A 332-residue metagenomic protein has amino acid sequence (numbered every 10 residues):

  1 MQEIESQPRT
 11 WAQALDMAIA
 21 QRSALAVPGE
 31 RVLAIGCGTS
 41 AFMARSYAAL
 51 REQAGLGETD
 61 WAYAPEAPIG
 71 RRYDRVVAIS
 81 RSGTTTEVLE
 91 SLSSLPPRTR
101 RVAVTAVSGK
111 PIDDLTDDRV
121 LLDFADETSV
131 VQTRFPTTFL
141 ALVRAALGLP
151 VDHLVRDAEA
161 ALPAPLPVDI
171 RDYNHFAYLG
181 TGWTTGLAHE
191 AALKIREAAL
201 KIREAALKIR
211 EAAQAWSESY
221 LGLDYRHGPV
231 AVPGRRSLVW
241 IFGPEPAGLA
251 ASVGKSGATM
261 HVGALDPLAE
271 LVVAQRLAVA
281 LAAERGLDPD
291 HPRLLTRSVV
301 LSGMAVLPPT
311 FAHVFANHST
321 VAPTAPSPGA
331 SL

Functional and structural regions predicted by a protein language model:
M1-E30, D157: An N-terminal, well-structured beta->alpha segment
E5-L15, I19, R51, G55 (+10 more regions): Structural signal for hydrophobic packing residues in well-ordered secondary-structure cores of soluble enzyme domains
Q13, M17, L25-R75, R171-G234 (+2 more regions): Anionic-ligand anchoring segments at beta-strand to alpha-helix junctions in alpha/beta enzyme folds, i.e., glycine
V27-R156, L162-P163, R236-L268, S331: Glycine-rich phosphate-binding loops that contact phosphosugars or nucleotide phosphates
V107-S108, D114, A141, A145-D172 (+2 more regions): Internal, active-site/partner-interface "lid" segment
G180-G186, V253-G257, H318-L332: Long, charge-rich low-complexity segments
G263-H291: Structured C-terminal subdomain patch of bacterial secreted/periplasmic proteins
